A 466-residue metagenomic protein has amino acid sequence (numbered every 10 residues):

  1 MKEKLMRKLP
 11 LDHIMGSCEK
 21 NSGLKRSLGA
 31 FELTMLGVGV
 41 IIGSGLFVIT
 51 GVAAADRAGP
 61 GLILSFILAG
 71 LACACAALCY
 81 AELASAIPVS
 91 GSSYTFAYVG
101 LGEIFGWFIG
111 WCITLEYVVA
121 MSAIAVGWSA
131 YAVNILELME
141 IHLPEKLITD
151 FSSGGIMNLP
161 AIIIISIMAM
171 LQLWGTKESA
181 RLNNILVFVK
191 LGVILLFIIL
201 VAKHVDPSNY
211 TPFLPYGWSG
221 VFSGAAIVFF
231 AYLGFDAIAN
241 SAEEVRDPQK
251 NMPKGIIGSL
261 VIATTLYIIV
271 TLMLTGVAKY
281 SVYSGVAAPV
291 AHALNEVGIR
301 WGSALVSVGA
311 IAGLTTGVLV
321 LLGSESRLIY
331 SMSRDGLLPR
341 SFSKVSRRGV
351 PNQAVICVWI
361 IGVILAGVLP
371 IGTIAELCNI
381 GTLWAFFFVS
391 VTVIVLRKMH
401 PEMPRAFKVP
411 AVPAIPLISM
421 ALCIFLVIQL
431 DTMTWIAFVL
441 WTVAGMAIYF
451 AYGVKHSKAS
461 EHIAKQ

Functional and structural regions predicted by a protein language model:
M1-G51, A55-P60, C73-A81, I87-S90 (+5 more regions): Membrane-interface "cap" regions at the ends of multi-pass membrane proteins
E19-L24, I63, I67, M139-A161 (+2 more regions): Helix-loop-helix junctions that connect adjacent transmembrane segments in multi-pass membrane transporters
K25, A30, G154-I162, R246-K250 (+6 more regions): Loop-to-transmembrane helix boundary motifs in multi-pass membrane proteins
K25, V38, L46-D150, S259-T264 (+2 more regions): Extracellular loop-to-transmembrane helix junctions
F47, V89, C112-G127, I227 (+5 more regions): Membrane-helix boundary/coupling elements in multi-pass transport proteins
S129, I156-H204, P215-W218, I256 (+3 more regions): Membrane-interface loop-to-helix entry segments
N134, V193-F197, I329, C378-R405 (+1 more regions): Hydrophobic alpha-helical segments of multi-pass membrane transport proteins
S153-I156, P215, S341-N352, F386-W435 (+1 more regions): C-terminal membrane-solvent junction of multi-pass transporters and transport-like membrane proteins
